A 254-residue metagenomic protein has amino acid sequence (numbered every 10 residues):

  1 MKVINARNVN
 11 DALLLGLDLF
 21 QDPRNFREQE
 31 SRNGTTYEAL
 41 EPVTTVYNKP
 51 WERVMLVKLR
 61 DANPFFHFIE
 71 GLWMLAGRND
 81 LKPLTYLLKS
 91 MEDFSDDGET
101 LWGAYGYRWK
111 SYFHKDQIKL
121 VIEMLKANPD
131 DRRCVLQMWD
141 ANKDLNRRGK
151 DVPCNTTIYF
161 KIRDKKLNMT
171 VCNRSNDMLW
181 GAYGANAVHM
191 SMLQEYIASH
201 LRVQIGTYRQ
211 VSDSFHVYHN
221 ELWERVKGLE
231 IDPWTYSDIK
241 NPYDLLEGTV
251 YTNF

Functional and structural regions predicted by a protein language model:
M1-F254: Terminal, non-catalytic protein-protein interaction segments that mediate quaternary/complex assembly
